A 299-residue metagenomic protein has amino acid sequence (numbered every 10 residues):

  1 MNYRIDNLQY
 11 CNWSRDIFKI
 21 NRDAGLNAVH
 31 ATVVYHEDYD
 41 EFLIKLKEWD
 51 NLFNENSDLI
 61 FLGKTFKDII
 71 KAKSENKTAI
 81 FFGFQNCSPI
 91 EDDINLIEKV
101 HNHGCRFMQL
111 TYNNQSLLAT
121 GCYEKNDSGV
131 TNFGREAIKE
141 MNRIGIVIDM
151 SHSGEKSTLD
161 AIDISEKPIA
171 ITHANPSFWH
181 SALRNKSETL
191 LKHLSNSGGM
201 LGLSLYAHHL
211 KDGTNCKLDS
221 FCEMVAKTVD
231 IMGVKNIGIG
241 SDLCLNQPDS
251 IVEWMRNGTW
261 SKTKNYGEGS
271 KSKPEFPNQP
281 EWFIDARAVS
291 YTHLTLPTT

Functional and structural regions predicted by a protein language model:
M1-R15: Replace "His-x-His-based motif
L8, T65, G104, I148 (+2 more regions): Conserved, mostly hydrophobic/aromatic
L8-Y10, V34, Q85-C87, N113-Q115 (+4 more regions): Active-site beta-loop-alpha junctions enriched in small/polar residues
S14-D16, I20-N21, A28-N95, N113 (+4 more regions): A metal-dependent hydrolase metal-coordination microenvironment
D92-N102, R106, E124-A170, L183-G199 (+1 more regions): Histidine/acidic residue-rich metal-binding segments in metalloenzymes
R106-N113, G202-L203, G238: Non-cysteine beta-strand/loop elements that form the S-adenosyl-L-methionine
L205, M232-R256, T263, W282: Short acidic/histidine-rich active-site segments
T292-T298: Conserved small/polar residues in nucleotide/adenosyl-binding loops
